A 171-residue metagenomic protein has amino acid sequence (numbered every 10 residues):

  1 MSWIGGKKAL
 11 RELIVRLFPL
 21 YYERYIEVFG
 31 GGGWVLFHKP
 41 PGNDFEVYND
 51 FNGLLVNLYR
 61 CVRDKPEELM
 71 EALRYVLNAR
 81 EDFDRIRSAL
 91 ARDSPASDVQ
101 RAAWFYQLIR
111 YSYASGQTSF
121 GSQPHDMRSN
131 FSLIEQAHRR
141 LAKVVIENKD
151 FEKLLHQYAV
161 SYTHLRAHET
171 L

Functional and structural regions predicted by a protein language model:
M1-L20, R24: S-adenosyl-L-methionine
Y21-R24, D44, S161-Y162: Short coil/turn segments at beta-strand junctions that form active-site/ligand-binding loops
E27: Class I SAM-dependent methyltransferase core
W34-G42: Conserved SAM-binding loop of SAM-dependent methyltransferases across substrates and taxa, primarily the Class I
P41-N148, E152-K153: Class I S-adenosyl-L-methionine-dependent methyltransferase module
L155-Y158: Short conserved loop adjoining the S-adenosyl-L-methionine
H164-L171: Single conserved hydrophobic/aromatic residue that forms the stacking wall/gate of nucleotide- or nucleobase-binding
